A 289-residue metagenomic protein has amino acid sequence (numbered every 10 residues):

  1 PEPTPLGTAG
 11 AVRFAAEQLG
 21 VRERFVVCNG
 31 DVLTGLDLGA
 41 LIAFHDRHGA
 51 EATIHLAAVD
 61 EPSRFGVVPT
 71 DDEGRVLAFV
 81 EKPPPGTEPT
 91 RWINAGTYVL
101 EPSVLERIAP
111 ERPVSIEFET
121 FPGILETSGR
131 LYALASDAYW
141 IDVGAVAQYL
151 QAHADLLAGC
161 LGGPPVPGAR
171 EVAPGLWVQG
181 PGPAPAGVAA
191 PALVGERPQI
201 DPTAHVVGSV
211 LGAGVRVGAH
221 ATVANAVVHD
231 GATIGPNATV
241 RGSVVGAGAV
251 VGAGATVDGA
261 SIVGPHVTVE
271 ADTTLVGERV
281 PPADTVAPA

Functional and structural regions predicted by a protein language model:
P1-N29, G35-A40, T70, G264-H266 (+2 more regions): Conserved N-terminal catalytic core of the sugar/cofactor nucleotidyltransferase
P5-A9, S63-E81: Acidic/His-rich active-site region of diverse nucleotide-sugar glycosyltransferases
A9, R13, T203, H220 (+1 more regions): Glycine-rich phosphate-binding loop at the start of an alpha helix
E17, H220-A289: Glycine-rich hexapeptide-repeat left-handed beta-helix
E23-C28, L33-T34, G39-D46, V59-P62 (+1 more regions): Catalytic-core segments of class I nucleotidyltransferases/pyrophosphorylases that form NMP-activated intermediates
H48-A58: A short, conserved acidic/glycine-rich loop-to-beta-strand motif that forms the donor nucleotide-sugar/metal
E126-A224: Extended, small-residue-rich solenoid/repeat segments and analogous flexible loops that form exposed scaffolds
